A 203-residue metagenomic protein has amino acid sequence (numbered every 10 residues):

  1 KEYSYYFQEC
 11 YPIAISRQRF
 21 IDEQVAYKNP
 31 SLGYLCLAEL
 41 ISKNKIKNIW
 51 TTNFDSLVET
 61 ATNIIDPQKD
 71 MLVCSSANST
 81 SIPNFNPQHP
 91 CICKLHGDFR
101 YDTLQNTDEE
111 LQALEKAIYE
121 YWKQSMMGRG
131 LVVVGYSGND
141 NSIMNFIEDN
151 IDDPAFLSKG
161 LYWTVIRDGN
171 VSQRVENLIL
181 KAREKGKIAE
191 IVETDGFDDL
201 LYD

Functional and structural regions predicted by a protein language model:
K1-T52, L57-V58, I64-P67: Gly/serine-rich nucleotide phosphate-binding loop at the start of the catalytic core of nucleotide/ADP-ribose-handling
E2-Y27, L72-S75, P87-L111: A charged nuclease-like catalytic/ligand-binding cleft shared by nucleic-acid processing domains
Y27-S31, L111-E115, D140: A conditional alpha-helix N-cap/helix-loop micro-motif detector
P30-Y34, V73-N78: Short acidic (Asp/Glu) patches
S42-K47, I64-M71, T80-Q88, Y119-D203: SIR2/sirtuin-family catalytic core signature
T51, H96, V165-R167: Short beta-strand/turn micro-motifs composed of small residues that flank or help shape donor/cofactor-binding pockets
D55-L57, D98-R100, S137-N139, D168-G169: Short, solvent-exposed loop/turn segments at secondary-structure junctions
T107-W122: Active-site glycine-rich loop that binds ribose-phosphate moieties when present
